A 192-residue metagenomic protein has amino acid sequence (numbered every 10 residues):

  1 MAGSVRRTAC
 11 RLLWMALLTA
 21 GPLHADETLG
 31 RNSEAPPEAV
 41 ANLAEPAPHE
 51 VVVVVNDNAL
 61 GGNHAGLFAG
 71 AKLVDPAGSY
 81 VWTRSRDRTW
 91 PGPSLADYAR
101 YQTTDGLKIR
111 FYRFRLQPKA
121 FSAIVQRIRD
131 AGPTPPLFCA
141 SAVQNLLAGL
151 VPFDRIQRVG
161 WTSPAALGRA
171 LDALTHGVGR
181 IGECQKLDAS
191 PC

Functional and structural regions predicted by a protein language model:
M1-R7: N-terminal secretory signal peptides that target proteins for export/translocation
R11-A20: Bacterial N-terminal signal peptides
G21-A25: Sec/Tat signal peptide C-region and signal peptidase I cleavage site
D26-R31, V125-C192: Activation targets extended, charge/polar-rich intrinsically disordered C-terminal tails
T28-L107: Glycine-rich catalytic cores of cysteine/serine-nucleophile enzymes that process amide/ester linkages in cell-envelope
V55-N56, N63, K108-R113, V125-T134: Second-shell loop/turn segments in exported
G61, K119, T134, F138: Short, well-structured alpha-helical interface segments that form or flank functional binding sites
R100-F121: A short, charged
